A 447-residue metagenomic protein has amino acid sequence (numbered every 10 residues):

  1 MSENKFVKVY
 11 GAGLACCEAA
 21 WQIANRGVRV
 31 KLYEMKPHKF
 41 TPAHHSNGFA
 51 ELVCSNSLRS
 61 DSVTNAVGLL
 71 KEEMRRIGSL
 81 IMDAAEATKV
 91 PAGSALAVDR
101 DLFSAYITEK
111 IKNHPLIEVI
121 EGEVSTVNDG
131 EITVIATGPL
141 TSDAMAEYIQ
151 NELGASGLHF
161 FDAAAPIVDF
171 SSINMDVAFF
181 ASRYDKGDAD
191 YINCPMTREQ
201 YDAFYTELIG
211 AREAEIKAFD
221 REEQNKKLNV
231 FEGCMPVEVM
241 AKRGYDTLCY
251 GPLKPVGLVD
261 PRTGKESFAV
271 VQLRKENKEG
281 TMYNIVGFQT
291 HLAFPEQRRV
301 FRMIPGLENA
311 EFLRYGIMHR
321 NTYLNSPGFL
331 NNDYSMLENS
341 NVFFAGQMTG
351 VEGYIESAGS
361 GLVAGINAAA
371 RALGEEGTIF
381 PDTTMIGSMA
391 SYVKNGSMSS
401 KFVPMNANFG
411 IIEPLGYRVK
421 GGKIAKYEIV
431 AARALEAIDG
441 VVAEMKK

Functional and structural regions predicted by a protein language model:
E3-A15: Beta1/beta-strand and adjacent pyrophosphate-binding region of the FAD-binding site in flavoprotein oxidoreductases
W21-D83, D382-V393: N-terminal FAD cofactor-binding segment of flavoenzymes
E51-S62, E86-L102: Dinucleotide-binding Rossmann-like beta1-alpha1 core, especially the glycine-rich loop that anchors the ADP
R100-V119: Helical element adjacent to the flavin cofactor pocket in flavoenzyme catalytic cores
N113-F294, R298-R299: Predominantly flavin-linked oxidoreductase catalytic cores and closely associated redox partners
I285-Q289, A293-V351, A358-G359, T378-N395 (+2 more regions): A glycine-rich dinucleotide-binding beta-alpha-beta segment and adjacent secondary-structure elements that constitute
S357-I379: Internal hydrophobic alpha-helix adjacent to the cofactor/substrate pocket in enzyme cavities
F402-K447: C-terminal auxiliary extensions adjacent to catalytic cores
